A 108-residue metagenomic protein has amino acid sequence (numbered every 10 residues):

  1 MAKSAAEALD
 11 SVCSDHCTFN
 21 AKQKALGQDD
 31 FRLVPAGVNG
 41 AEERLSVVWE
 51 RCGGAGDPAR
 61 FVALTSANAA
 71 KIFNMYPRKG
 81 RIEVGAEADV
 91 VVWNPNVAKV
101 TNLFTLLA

Functional and structural regions predicted by a protein language model:
M1-V12, C17: Histidine/acidic residue-rich metal-binding segments in metalloenzymes
S11, T18-V97: His/Asp/Glu-enriched, well-ordered alpha-helical/loop segment that forms or immediately abuts the divalent-metal
T101-A108: A conserved acidic, glycine/proline-rich C-terminal tail/linker
